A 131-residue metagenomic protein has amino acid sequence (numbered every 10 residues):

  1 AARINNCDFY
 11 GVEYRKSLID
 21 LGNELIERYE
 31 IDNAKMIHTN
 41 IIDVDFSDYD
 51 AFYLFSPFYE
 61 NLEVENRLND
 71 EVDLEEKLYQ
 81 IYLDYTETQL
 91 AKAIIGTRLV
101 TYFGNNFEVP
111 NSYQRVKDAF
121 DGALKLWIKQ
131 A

Functional and structural regions predicted by a protein language model:
A1-N6: Conserved SAM-binding loop of SAM-dependent methyltransferases across substrates and taxa, primarily the Class I
D8-E13: Conserved SAM-binding motif I beta-strand of class I
K16-L18: Conserved short alpha-helix immediately C-terminal to the canonical SAM/SAH-binding motif I of Rossmann-like
G22-N23: Conserved SAM-binding loop
Y29-N40: Conserved SAM-binding strand-loop segment of SAM-dependent methyltransferases
I42-D45: Short loop/turn elements that flank and shape the SAM/SAH-binding pocket of Class I
S47-E65: Short SAM/SAH-binding signature in class I
N61-A131: C-terminal substrate-binding/active-site "lid" region of AdoMet-derived donor-dependent transferases
